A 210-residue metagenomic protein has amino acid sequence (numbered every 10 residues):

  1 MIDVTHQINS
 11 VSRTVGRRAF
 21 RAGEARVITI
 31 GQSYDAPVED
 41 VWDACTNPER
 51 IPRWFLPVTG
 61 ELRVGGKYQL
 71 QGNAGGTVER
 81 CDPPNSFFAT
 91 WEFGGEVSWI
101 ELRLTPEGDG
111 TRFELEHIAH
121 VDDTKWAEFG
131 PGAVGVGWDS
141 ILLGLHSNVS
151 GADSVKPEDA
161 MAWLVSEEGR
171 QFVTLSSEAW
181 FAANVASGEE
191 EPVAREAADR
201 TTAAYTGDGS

Functional and structural regions predicted by a protein language model:
M1-A22, I118-S210: Terminal "cap-and-tail" regions of soluble proteins that handle hydrophobic small molecules
R21-G23, T29-I30, A36, P48-S86: Short beta-edge strand/loop motif at the mouth of beta-sheet-based domains
Q32, G76-E79, W99-P106: Hydrophobic/aromatic beta-strand elements that line small-molecule binding cavities or substrate pockets in beta-rich
E49, S86, G95-E96, A119-V121: Short, surface-exposed beta-strand-loop junctions and turns on beta-sheet-rich folds
P83-P84, G94-E96, E107-G110: Short strand-connecting beta-turns/loops that link adjacent beta-strands
P106, L115-A119: Short, structured patches in soluble enzyme cores that scaffold and shape functional sites
